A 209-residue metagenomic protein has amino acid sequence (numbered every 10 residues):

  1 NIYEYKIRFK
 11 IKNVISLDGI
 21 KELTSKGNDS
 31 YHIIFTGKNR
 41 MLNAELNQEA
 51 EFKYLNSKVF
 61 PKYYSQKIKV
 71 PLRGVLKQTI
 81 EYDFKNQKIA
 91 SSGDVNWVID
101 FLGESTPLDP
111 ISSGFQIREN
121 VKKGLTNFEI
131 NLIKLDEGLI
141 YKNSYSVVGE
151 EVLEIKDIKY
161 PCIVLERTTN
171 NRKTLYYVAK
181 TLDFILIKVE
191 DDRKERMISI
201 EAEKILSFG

Functional and structural regions predicted by a protein language model:
N1-F84, K123-G209: Acidic, serine/threonine-rich low-complexity disordered tracts
L72-N120: Hydrophobic, well-structured mid-protein blocks that either form specific transmembrane helices
